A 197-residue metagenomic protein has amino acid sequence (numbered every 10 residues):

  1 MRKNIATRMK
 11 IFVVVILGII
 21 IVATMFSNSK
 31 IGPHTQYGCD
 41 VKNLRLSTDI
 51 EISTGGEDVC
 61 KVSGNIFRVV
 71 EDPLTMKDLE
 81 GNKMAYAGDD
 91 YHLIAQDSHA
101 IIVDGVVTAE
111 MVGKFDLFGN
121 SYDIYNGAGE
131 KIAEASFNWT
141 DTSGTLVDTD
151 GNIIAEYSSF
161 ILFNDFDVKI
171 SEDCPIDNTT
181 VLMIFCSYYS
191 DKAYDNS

Functional and structural regions predicted by a protein language model:
M1-K3: N-terminal secretory signal peptides that target proteins for export/translocation
I5-K10, V22-S197: Intrinsically disordered, low-complexity proline/glycine-rich segments
V15-I21: Bacterial N-terminal signal peptides
